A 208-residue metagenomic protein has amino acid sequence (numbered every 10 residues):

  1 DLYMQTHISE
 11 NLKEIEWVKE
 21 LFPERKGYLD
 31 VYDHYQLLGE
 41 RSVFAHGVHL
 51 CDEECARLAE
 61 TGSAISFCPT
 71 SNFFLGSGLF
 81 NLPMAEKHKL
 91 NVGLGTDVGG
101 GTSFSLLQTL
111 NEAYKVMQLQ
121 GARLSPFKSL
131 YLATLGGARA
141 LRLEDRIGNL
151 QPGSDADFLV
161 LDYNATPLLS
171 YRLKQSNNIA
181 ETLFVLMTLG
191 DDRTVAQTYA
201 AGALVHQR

Functional and structural regions predicted by a protein language model:
D1-A64, G76-V92, D145: Histidine/acidic residue-rich metal-binding segments in metalloenzymes
S9, V48, G99, N164 (+1 more regions): Anionic group-transfer/hydrolysis microenvironments
E10, P69-F73, V98-G100: Short, acidic/turn-prone active-site loops that include or flank metal/cofactor- and phosphate-binding residues
I15-E20, L106-L107, Y171-L173: Short acidic, glycine/serine/threonine-rich loops at helix termini
H34-R41, P83-S170: His/Asp/Glu-enriched, well-ordered alpha-helical/loop segment that forms or immediately abuts the divalent-metal
F44-H46, F67-T70, L94-D97, A201: Thr-Gly-centered strand-to-loop micro-motif
D52, F73-F74, G101, L168: Short glycine-rich, flexible loops that bind phosphorylated cofactors or substrates
A156-R208: C-terminal cap of metal-dependent C-N hydrolases
